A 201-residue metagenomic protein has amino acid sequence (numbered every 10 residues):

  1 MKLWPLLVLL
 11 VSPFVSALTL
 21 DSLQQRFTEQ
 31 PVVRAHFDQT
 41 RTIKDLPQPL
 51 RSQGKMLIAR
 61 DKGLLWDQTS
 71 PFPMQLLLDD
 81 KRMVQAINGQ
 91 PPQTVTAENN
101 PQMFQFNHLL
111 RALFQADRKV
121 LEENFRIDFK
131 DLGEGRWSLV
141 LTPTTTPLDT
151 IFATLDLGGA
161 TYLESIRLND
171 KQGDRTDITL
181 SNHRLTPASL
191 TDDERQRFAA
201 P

Functional and structural regions predicted by a protein language model:
M1-L9: Sec-dependent signal peptide recognition, specifically the positively charged N-region followed immediately by
L9, F27-E29, Q48-L50, I58 (+8 more regions): A generic structural signal for short, solvent-exposed coil/turn residues that cap or connect secondary-structure
S12-S16: N-terminal signal peptide c-region/cleavage motif recognized by signal peptidases
L18, R118-P201: Gly/Pro-enriched, hydrophobic low-complexity segments that function as extracytoplasmic propeptides/linkers
L18-H36, R41-T42, P49, N88-R136 (+1 more regions): Flexible, processing/modification-adjacent segments and terminal tails in exported/periplasmic/extracellular proteins
S22, T28-D80: N-terminal mature ectodomain segment of secretory-pathway/periplasmic proteins
F37, L64-Q68, M83-A86, L139-L141 (+1 more regions): Short hydrophobic/aromatic-rich beta-strand segments that constitute the beta-sheet cores of beta-sandwich/beta-barrel
K55-H108, T176: An acidic-aromatic
